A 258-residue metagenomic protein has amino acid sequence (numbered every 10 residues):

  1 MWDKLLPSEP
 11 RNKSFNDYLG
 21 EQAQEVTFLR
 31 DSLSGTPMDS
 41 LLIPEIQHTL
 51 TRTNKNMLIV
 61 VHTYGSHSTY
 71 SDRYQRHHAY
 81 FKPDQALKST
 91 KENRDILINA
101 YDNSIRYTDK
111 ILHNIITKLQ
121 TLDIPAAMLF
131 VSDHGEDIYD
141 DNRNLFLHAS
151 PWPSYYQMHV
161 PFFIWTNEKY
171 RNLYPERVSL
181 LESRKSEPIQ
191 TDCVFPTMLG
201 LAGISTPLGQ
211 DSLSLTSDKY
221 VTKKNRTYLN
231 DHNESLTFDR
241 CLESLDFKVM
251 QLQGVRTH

Functional and structural regions predicted by a protein language model:
M1-D3, L58-G65, D102-I105, A127-S132 (+1 more regions): Short beta-strand segments
M1-K88, T191, M198-S217: Active-site-proximal alpha/beta segments of enzymes that process anionic O-linked groups
V26-T27, K88-L97, L173-L180: Short glycine/proline-rich turn/loop motifs
I43-T51, D84-M128, I164, K185 (+1 more regions): A long, amphipathic alpha-helix that forms part of the scaffold/cap immediately adjacent to metal-dependent active
G65-T69, S132-N142, D218-V221: Acidic helix/loop microenvironments that form the catalytic cleft of cell-wall polysaccharide enzymes
T117-T121, P151-P153, T166-H258: Membrane-interface soluble catalytic domains
Q120, I124-P125, F130-R177: Histidine-centered active-site microenvironments of extracellular/periplasmic hydrolases and transferases
